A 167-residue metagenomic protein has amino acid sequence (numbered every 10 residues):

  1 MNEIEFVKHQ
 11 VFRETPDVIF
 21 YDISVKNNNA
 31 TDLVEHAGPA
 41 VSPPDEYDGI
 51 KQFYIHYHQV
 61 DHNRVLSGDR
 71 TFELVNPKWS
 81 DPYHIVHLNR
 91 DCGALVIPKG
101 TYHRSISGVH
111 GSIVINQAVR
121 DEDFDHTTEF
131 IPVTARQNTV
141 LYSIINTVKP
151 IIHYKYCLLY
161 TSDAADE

Functional and structural regions predicted by a protein language model:
M1-E46, K51-F53: A short, N-terminal "cap"/entry segment at the start of jelly-roll beta-barrel domains of the cupin/DSBH fold
G38-D45, D91-C92, P98-G100: Tight coil/turn sites that cap or link beta-strands
Y57-F72: Short, conserved beta-strand element in jelly-roll/cupin
F72-E73, H103-G108, N116: Short beta-strand His + acidic residue motifs that chelate non-heme Fe in jelly-roll/DSBH and cupin folds
W79-V96: Short acidic-glycine-tyrosine-enriched beta hairpin
H110-E129: A short hydrophobic beta-strand segment most commonly corresponding to one strand of the jelly-roll/cupin
D125-T127, P132-Y156: Accessory, usually C-terminal, subdomains that scaffold auxiliary metal cofactors
Y160-E167: Conserved small/polar residues in nucleotide/adenosyl-binding loops
